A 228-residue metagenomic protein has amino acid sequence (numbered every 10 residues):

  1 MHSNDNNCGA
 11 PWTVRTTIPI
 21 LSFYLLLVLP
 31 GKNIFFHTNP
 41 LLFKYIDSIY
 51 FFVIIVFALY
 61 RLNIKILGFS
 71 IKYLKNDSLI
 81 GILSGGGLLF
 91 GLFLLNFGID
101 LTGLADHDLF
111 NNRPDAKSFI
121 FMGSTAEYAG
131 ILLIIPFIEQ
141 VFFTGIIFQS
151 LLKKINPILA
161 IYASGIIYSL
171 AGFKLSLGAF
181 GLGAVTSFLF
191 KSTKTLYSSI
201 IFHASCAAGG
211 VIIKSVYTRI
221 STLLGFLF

Functional and structural regions predicted by a protein language model:
M1-A10: Short, Lys/Arg-rich, polar N-terminal cytosolic tail immediately upstream of the first transmembrane signal-anchor
P11-I64: Alpha-helical transmembrane segments in multi-pass membrane proteins
L21-N33, L89-F93, G165-F173, A204-S215: Aromatic-anchored segments of alpha-helical transmembrane domains
H37-P40, I66-I135, I220-F228: Juxtamembrane helix-loop-helix connectors linking adjacent transmembrane helices in multi-pass membrane enzymes
L41, L74-S78, S124-T125, K154-L159 (+1 more regions): Membrane-helix interface segments
Y45-V53, A129, I138, L177-V185 (+2 more regions): Membrane-embedded alpha-helical segments of multi-pass membrane proteins, especially the transmembrane helices
N112-S169: Function-critical hydrophobic alpha-helical transmembrane segments in multi-pass membrane proteins
G165, S176-F228: Functionally important transmembrane alpha-helices
